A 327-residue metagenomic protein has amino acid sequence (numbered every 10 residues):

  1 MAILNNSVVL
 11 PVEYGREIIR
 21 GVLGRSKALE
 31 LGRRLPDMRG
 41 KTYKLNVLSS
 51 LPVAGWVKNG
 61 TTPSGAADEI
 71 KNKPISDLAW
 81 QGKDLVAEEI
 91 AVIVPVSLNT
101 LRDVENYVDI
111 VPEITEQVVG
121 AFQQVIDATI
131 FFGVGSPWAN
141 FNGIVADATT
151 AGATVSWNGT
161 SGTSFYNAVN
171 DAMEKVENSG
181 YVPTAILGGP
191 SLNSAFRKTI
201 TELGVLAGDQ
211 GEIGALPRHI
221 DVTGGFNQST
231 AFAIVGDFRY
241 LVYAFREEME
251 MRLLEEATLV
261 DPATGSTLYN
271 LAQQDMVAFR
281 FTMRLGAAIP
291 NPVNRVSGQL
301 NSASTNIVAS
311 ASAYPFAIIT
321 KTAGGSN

Functional and structural regions predicted by a protein language model:
A2-A28, R34, N270-N327: Protruding loop/beta-arch "assembly-hinge" segments enriched in small, turn-prone residues
A2-V92: Assembly/oligomerization interface modules of large self-assembling protein complexes
A28, L51-A54, Q123-F131, G135 (+2 more regions): Intrinsically disordered or highly flexible coil/loop and linker segments, enriched in small and charged/polar residues
D37-R39, K44, G143-V277, M283 (+1 more regions): Extended oligomerization regions of viral-like shell subunits
S49, L98, M283-A287: Beta-strand elements of well-folded, non-transmembrane domains
V53-V57, D103-E105, A195-K198, A288-P290: Short helix/loop capping segments that flank catalytic or ligand/cofactor-binding pockets
N59-A67, D109-P112, E202-L203, V293-A303 (+1 more regions): Short intrinsically disordered coil segments
P74-I75, A91-V176, N306-N327: Alpha-helical scaffold segments that mediate packing/assembly in large oligomeric complexes
